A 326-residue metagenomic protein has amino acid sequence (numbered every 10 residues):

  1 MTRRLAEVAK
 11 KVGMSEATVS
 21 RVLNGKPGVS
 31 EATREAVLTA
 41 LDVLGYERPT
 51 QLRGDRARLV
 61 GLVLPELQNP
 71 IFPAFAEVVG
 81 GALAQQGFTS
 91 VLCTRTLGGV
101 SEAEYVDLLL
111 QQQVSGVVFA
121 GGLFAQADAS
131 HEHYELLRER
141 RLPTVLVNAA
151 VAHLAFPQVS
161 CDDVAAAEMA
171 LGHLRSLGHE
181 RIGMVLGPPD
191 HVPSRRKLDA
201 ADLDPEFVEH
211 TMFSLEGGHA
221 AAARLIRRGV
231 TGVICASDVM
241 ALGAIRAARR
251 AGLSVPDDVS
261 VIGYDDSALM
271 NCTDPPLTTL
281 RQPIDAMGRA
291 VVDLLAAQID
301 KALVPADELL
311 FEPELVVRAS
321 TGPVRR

Functional and structural regions predicted by a protein language model:
M1-A57, R325: N-terminal helix-turn-helix DNA-binding module of bacterial transcription factors
L5, R227-R326: Flexible loop/turn connectors
L41-E77, Q86, T96-L97, L108-Q111: N-terminal helix-turn-helix/winged-helix DNA-binding helices and compositionally similar short basic alpha-helical
L83-T94, I182-V185, A201-E216: Short beta-strand elements in bilobed, periplasmic/extracellular small-molecule ligand-binding domains
L97, A120-M169, V239, D265-L277: Flexible loop/hinge segments that line or gate small-molecule binding clefts
V114-L123, G183-V185, V208-E209, R228-S237 (+1 more regions): Periplasmic-binding protein-like
A155-M184, L215-R224, Q282-D300: Hydrophobic alpha-helical segments within soluble ligand-binding/sensing domains
E168-V208, D307-T321: An alpha-beta-alpha
